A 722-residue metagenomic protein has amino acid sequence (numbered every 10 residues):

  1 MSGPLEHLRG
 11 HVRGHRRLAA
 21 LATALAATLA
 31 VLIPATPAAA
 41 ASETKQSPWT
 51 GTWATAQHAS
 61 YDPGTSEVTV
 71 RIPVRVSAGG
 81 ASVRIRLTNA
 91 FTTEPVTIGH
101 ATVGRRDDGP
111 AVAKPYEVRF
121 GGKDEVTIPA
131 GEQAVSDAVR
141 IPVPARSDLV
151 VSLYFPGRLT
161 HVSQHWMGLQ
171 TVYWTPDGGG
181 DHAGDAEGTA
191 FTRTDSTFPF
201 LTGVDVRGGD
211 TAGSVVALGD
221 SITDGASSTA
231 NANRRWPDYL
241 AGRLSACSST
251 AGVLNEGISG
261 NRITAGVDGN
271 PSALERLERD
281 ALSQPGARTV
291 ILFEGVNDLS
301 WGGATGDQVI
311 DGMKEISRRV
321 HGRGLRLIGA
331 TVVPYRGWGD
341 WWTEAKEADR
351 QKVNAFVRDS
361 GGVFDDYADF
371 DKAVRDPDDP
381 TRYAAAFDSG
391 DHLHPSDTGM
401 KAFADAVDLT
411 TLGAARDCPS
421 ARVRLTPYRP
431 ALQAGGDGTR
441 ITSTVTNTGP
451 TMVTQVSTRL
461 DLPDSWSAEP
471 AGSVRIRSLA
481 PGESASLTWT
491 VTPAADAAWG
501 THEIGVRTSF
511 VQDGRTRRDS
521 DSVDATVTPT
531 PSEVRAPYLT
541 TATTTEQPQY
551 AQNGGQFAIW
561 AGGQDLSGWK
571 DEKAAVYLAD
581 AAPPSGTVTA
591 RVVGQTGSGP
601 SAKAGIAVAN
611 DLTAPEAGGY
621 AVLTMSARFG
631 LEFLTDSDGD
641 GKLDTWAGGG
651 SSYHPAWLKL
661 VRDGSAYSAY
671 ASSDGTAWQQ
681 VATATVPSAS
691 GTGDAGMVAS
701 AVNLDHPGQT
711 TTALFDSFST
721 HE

Functional and structural regions predicted by a protein language model:
S2-A41: Secretory targeting and sorting signals
A27-T28, A38-L218, S228-A230, A415-R416: N-terminal secretory targeting modules
W53, R71, P95, A101-G104 (+5 more regions): Conserved SGNH/GDSL esterase-like catalytic core that processes O-acyl groups on lipids and polysaccharides
V96-H100, V162-H165, H502, S598-V608: Beta-strand acidic-aromatic groove motif in beta-rich domains, primarily in extracellular
F293-D298, S317-Q351: Active-site segments of SGNH/GDSL-like serine hydrolases that catalyze O-acetyl group transfer/hydrolysis on lipids
V333-R416: Catalytic His-Asp segment of secreted/periplasmic serine-dependent ester chemistry enzymes
D417-V527: Long beta-sheet-rich domains in secretory-pathway and surface-associated proteins
T526-E722: Extracellular glycan-recognition regions
